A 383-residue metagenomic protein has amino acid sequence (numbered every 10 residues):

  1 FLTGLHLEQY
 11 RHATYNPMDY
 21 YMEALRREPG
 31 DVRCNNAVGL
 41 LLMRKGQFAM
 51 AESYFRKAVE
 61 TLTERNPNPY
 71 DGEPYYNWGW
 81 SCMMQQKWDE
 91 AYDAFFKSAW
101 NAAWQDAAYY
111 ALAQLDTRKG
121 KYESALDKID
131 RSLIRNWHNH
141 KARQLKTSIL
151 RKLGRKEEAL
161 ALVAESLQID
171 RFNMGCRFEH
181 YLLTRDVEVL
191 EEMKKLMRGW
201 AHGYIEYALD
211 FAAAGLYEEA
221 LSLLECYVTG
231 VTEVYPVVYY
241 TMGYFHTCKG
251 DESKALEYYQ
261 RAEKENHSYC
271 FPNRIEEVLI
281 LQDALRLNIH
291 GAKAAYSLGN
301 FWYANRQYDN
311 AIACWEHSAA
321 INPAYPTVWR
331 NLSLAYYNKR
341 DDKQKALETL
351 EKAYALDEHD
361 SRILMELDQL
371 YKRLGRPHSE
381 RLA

Functional and structural regions predicted by a protein language model:
L5-H6, L40, W80, Q114 (+7 more regions): Residue-level recognition of tetratricopeptide repeat
E8, M43, M83, T117 (+6 more regions): Position-specific recognition of the canonical hydrophobic site in helix A of tetratricopeptide repeat
H12, G46, Q86, G120 (+7 more regions): Residue-level detector of the short coil/turn that links helix A to helix B within each tetratricopeptide repeat
R27, T61-P67, N101, R135 (+7 more regions): Structural marker of alpha-solenoid helical repeat scaffolds
V32-R33, R65-P67, G72-E73, Q105-A107 (+8 more regions): Helix-start (N-cap) detector for alpha-helical repeat units in TPR-like alpha-solenoids, especially tetratricopeptide
